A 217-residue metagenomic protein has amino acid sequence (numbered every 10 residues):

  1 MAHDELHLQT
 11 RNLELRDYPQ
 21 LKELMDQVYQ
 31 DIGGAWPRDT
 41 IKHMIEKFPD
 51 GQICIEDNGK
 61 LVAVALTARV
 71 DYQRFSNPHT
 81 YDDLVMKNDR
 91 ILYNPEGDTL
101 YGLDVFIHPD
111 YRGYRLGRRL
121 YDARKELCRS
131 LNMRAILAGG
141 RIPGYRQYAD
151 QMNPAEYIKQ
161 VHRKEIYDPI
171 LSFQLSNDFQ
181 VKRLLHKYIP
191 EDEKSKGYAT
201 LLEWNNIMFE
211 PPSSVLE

Functional and structural regions predicted by a protein language model:
L6, K60-V64, L100: Glycine-rich phosphate/pyrophosphate-binding loop shared by adenosine-nucleotide-utilizing enzymes
H7-L21: A short beta-loop-alpha structural element at the N-terminal edge of CoA-dependent acyl/N-acetyltransferase catalytic
L13, V105-I107: Hydrophobic adenine-recognition pocket in adenosine-nucleotide-binding enzymes
E23-W36, F209: Helix-loop element at the rim of GNAT/NAT acetyltransferase active sites that forms part of the acceptor-substrate
D31-R74, H79-T80, L84-I91: Active-site rim helix/loop that mediates acceptor-substrate recognition in acyltransferases
D50, K196-L202: Short hydrophobic/aromatic beta-strand or adjacent loop that forms the aromatic wall/cage of a ligand/substrate-binding
A65-D104, D122, I142-P169, L175 (+2 more regions): Conserved acyl-donor/pantetheine-binding loop and adjacent beta-alpha core of acyl/acetyltransferases and related
I107, G113-C128, A135-A138: Conserved acetyl-CoA-binding loop-helix of GNAT-fold acetyltransferases
